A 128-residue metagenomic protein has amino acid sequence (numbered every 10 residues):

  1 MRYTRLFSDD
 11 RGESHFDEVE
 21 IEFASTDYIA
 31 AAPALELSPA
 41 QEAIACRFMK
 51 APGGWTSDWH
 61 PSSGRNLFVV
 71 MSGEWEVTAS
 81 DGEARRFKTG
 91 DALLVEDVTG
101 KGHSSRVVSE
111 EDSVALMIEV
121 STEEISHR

Functional and structural regions predicted by a protein language model:
M1-S8: Short acidic, Pro/Gly- and aromatic-enriched capping/linker segments at domain boundaries
D9-D10, V70: Short, acidic, Ser/Thr-enriched surface-loop or helix-capping motifs
E13-W59, S113, I118-E123: A short glycine-rich, His/Asp/Glu-containing loop-to-beta-strand
T26-I29, K88, H127-R128: A short, polar/proline- and glycine-enriched secondary-structure boundary/capping micro-motif
I44, S80-D91, D97-E124: Ligand-binding loop in jelly-roll beta-barrel domains
A51-W55, S72-G73, V98-H103: Short acidic (Asp/Glu) patches
T56, P61, L67-T89: A short beta-strand-loop-beta hairpin characteristic of the jelly-roll/cupin
